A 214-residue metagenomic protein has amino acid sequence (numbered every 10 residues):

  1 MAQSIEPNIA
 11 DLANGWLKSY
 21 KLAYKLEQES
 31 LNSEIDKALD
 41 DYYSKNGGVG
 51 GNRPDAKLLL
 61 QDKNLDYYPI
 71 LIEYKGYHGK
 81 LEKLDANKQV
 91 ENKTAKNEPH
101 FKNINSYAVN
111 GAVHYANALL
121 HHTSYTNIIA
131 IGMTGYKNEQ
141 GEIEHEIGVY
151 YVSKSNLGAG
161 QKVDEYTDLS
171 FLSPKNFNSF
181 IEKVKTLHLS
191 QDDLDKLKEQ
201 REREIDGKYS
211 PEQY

Functional and structural regions predicted by a protein language model:
M1-G50, L60, N64: Acidic-basic catalytic patches of nuclease active cores, encompassing PD-(D/E)XK and other metal-cofactor nuclease
N52-P54: Short beta-strand or tight-loop elements that sit immediately N-terminal to catalytic metal-binding acidic residues
L59-Q61, L65-Y107, G111-Y214: Charged, often flexible domain-edge or linker segments that flank or initiate folded functional domains
